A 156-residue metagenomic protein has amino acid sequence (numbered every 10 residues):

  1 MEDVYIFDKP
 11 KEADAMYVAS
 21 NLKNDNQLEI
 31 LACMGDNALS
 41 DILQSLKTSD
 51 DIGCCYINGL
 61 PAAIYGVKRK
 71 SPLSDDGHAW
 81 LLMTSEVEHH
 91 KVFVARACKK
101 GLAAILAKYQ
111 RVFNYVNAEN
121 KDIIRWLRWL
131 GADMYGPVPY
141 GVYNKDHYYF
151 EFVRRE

Functional and structural regions predicted by a protein language model:
D3-S20: A short beta-loop-alpha structural element at the N-terminal edge of CoA-dependent acyl/N-acetyltransferase catalytic
I30-D50: Active-site rim helix/loop that mediates acceptor-substrate recognition in acyltransferases
D50-V67: Conserved beta-hairpin
C55, M134-Y135: N-terminal secretory/targeting leader peptides
D75-E88, F93, F150: Conserved acetyl-CoA binding element of GNAT-fold acetyltransferases
H90-A104, R125, W129: Conserved acetyl-CoA-binding loop-helix of GNAT-fold acetyltransferases
V112-R128, D133, P139-Y143: Conserved beta-strand-loop-alpha-helix junction that forms the acyl-donor binding cleft
Y140-E156: C-terminal "cap" of GNAT-fold acetyltransferases
